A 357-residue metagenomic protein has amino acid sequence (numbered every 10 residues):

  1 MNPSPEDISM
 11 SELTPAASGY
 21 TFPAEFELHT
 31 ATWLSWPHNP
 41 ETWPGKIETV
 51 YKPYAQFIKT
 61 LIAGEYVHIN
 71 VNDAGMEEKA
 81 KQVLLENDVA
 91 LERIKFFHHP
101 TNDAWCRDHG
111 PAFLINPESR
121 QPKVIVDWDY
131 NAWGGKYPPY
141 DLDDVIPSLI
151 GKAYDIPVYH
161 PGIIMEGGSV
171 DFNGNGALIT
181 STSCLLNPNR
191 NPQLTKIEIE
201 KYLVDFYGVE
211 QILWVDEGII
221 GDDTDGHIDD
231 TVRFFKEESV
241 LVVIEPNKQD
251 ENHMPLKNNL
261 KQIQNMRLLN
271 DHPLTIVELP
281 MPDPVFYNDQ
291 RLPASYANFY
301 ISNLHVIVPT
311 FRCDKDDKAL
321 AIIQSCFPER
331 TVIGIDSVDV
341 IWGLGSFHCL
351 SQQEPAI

Functional and structural regions predicted by a protein language model:
N2-I357: The feature marks the mature, well-folded catalytic cores of soluble enzymes
